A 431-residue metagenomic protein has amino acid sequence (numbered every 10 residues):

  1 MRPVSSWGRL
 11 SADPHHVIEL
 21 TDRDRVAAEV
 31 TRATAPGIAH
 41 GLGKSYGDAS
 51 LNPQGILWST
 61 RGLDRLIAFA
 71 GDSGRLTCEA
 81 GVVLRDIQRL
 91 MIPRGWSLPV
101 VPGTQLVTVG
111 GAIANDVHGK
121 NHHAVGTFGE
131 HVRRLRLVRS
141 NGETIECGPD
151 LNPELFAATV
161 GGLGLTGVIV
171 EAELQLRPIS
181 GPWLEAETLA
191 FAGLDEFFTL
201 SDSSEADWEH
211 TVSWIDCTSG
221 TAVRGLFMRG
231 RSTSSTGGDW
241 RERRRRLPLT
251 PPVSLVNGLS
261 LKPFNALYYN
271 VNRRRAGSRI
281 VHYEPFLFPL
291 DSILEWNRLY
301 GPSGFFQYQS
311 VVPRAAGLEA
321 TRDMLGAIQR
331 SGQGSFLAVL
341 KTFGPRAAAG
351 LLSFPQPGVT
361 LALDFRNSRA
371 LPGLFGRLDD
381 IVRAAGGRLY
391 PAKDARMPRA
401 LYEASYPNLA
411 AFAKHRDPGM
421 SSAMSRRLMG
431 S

Functional and structural regions predicted by a protein language model:
M1-S431: Noncatalytic alpha-helical scaffold of FAD-dependent oxidoreductases
